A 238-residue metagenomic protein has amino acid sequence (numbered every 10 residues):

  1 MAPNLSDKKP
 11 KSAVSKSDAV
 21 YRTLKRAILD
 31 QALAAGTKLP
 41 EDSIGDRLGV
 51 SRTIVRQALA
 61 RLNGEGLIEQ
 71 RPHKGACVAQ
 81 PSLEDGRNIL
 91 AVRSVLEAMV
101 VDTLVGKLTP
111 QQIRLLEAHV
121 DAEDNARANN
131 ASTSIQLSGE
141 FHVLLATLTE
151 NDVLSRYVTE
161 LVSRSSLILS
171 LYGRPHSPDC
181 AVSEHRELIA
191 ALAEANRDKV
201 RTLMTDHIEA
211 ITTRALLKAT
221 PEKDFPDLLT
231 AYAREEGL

Functional and structural regions predicted by a protein language model:
M1-G106, L216-L238: Short linear motifs at protein or domain termini
S15-D18, R22, L90-S94, P110 (+5 more regions): Alpha-helix N-cap/helix-start motif at coil-to-helix transitions, marked by capping-box chemistry
L29-D30, V105, E150, A193-E194 (+1 more regions): Residues at helix-coil transition
R56, K107-P110, T133-I135, L154 (+2 more regions): Juxtamembrane/interface motifs at transmembrane-helix termini
R61, I89, V95, L148 (+2 more regions): Conserved catalytic core of Hanks-type protein kinase domains
H73, L96, A118, C180-S183: Alpha-helix N-cap/N′ positions at the starts of helices
P110-S170, V182-A190, E194, K199-A210: Conserved amphipathic alpha-helical segments that form helical-bundle/coiled-coil interaction surfaces
P175-L238: C-terminal regulatory/effector modules of DNA-binding transcriptional regulators
